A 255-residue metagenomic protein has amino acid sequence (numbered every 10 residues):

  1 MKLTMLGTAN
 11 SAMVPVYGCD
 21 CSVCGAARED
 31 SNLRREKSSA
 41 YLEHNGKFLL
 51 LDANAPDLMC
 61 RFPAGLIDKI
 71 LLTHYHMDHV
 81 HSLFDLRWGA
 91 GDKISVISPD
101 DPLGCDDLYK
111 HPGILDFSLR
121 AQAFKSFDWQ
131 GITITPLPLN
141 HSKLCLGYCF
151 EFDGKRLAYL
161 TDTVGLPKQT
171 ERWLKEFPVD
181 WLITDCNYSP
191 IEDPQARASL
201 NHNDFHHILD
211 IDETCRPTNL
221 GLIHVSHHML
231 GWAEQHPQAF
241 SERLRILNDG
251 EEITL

Functional and structural regions predicted by a protein language model:
M1-R61, C145-T161, W181: Conserved beta-strand hairpin/beta-sheet module of binuclear metal-dependent hydrolase folds, prominently
L3, H74, I134, Y148 (+4 more regions): Divalent metal-coordination and catalytic microenvironments
T8-A9, A53-A55, Y75, L139-H141 (+3 more regions): Active-site metal-binding loops of divalent metal-dependent hydrolases
M13, M59, V80-H81, D106 (+2 more regions): Glycine/Thr-rich phosphate-binding loops of Rossmann-like dinucleotide-binding domains
G46-I97, P178-D180: Active-site metal-binding motif and surrounding structural segment of the metallo-beta-lactamase
C60-A64, F127-Q130, T170-E176, L255: Short amphipathic alpha-helix with an adjacent loop that forms part of the alpha/beta core around
K93-L146, E151-D153, L244-I253: Metallo-beta-lactamase
G165-T254: Cap/insert and terminal regions of metallo-dependent hydrolase folds
